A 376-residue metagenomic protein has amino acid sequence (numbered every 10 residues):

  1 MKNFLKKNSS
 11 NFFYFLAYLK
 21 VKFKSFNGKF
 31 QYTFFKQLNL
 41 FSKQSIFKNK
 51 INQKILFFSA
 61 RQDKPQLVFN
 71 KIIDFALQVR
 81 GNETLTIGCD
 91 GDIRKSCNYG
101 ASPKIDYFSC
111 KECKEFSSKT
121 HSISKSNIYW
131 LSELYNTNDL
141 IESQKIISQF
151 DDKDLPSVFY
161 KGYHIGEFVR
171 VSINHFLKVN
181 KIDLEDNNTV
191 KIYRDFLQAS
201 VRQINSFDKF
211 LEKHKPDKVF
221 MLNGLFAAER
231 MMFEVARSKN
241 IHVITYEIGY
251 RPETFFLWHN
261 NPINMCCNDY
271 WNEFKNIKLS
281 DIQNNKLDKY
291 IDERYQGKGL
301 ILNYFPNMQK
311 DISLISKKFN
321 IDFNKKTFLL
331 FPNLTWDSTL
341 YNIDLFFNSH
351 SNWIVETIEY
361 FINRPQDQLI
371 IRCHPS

Functional and structural regions predicted by a protein language model:
M1-F58, A76-V201, I248-M308: Conserved N-terminal ligand/cofactor-binding loop architecture of enzyme catalytic domains
N49-D63, D217-F220, F328-P332: Short hydrophobic beta-strand segments
S59-F69, M221, S338-D344: A short, glycine/small-residue-rich beta-strand->loop->alpha-helix junction that serves as a flexible
R61-K64, G91-R94, G224-A227, G249-P252 (+2 more regions): Short, solvent-exposed loop/turn segments at secondary-structure junctions
K64-T86, D90, F233, S349-I362: Histidine-anchored nucleotide/phosphate-binding helix
Q203-W258: Conserved nucleotide-sugar donor-interacting segment of glycosyltransferase catalytic cores, predominantly GT-B
Q296-S376: Conserved catalytic-core segment of nucleotide-activated headgroup transferases in glycan assembly
